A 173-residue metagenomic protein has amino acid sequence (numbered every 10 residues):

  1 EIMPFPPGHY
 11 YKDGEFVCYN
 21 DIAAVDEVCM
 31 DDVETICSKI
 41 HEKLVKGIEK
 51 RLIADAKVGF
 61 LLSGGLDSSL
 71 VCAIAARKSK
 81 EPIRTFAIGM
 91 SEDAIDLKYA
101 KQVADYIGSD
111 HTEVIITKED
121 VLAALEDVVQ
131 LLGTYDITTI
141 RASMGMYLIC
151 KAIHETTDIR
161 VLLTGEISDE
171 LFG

Functional and structural regions predicted by a protein language model:
E1-E34: N-terminal segments that mediate ammonia production and transfer in glutamine-dependent amidotransferase systems
V25-G173: ATP-dependent adenylate-handling active sites, centered on carboxylate activation for C-N bond formation
